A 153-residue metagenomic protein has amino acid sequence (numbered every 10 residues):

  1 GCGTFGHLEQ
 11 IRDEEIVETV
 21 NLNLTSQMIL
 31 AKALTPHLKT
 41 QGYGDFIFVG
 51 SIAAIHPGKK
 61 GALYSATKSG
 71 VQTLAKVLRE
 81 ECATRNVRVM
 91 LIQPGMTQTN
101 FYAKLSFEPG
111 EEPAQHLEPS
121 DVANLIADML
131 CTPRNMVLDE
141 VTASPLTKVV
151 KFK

Functional and structural regions predicted by a protein language model:
G6-H7, A33-G42: A short helix-coil junction within the Rossmann-fold of NAD(P)-dependent oxidoreductases
H7-L8, R12-V20: Substrate-binding pocket helix/loop in short-chain dehydrogenase/reductase
E9, G58-A62, Q115: Active-site loop immediately N-terminal to the catalytic Tyr-X3-Lys motif of short-chain dehydrogenase/reductase
A31, T67: Active-site helix of classical SDR
L38, H56, V77-V87: Active-site-adjacent segment of SDR/Rossmann-fold oxidoreductases
S51: Residue(s) in the substrate-gating loop at a strand-loop-helix junction that position the organic substrate next
R85-V87, L91-I92, P109-V150: C-terminal helical subdomain
